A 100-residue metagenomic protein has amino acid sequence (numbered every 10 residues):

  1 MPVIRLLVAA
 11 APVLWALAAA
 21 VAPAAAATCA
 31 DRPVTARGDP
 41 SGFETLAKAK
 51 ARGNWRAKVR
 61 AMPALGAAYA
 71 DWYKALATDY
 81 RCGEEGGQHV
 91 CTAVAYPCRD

Functional and structural regions predicted by a protein language model:
M1-L14: Bacterial N-terminal signal peptides that target proteins for export
W15-P23: C-terminal segment of classical bacterial N-terminal signal peptides
P23-D100: Domain-level marker for long, solvent-exposed, non-transmembrane regions
